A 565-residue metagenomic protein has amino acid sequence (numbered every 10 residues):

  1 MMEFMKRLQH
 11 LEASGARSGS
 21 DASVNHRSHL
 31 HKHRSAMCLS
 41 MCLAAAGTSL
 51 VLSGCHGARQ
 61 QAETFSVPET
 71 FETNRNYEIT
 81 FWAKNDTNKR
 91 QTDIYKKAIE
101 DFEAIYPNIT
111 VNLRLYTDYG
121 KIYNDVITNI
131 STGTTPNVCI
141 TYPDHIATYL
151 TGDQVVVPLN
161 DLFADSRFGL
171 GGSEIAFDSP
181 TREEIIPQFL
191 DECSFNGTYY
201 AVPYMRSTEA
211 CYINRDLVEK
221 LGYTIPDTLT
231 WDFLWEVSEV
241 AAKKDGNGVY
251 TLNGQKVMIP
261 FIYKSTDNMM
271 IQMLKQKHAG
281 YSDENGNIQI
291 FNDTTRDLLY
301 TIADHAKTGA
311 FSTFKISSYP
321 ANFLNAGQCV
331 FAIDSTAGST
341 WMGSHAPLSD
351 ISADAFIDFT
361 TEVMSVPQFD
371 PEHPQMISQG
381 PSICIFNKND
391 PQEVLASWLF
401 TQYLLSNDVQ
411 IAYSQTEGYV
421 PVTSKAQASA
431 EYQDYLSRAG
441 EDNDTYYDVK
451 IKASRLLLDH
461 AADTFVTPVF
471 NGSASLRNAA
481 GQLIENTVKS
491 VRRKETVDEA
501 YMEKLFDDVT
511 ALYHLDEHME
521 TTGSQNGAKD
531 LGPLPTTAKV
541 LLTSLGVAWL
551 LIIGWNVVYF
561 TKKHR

Functional and structural regions predicted by a protein language model:
M1-I79, H514-R565: Short, low-complexity disordered leader/linker segments with a strong preference for bacterial N-terminal type II
S66-V67, F71, P143-T208, Y250-T251 (+1 more regions): Hinge/lid segment of periplasmic solute-binding proteins
N76-F81, N85-A147, N322: Early extracytoplasmic/lumenal segment of secretory-pathway proteins
D191-Y204, E209, W235-I288: Extracytoplasmic/periplasmic solute-binding protein
V237-E239, E284-S317, T361-E362, V366: Glycine-centered hinge/linker elements that transmit conformational signals in sensory and ligand-binding systems
Y300, D304-F311, P347-K425: Extracytoplasmic/periplasmic substrate-recognition and gating elements
T361-Q368, S414-Q482, N486: Long, aromatic- and glycine/proline-rich binding clefts that accommodate carbohydrate-like moieties
V449-R565: Conserved C-terminal helix/tail region of periplasmic/extracytoplasmic solute-binding proteins
